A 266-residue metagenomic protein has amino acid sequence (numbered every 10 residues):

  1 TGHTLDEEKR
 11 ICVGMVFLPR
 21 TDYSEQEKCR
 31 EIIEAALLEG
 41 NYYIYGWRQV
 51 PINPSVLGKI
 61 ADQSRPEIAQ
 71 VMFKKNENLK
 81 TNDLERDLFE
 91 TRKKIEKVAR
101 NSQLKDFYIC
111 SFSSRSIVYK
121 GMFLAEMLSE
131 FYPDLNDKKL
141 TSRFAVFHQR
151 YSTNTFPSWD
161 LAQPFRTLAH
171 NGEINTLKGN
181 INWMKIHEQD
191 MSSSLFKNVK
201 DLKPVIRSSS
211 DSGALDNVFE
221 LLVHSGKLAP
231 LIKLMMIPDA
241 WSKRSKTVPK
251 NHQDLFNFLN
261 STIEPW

Functional and structural regions predicted by a protein language model:
T1-W266: Conserved short alpha-helical segments that host acidic/polar catalytic motifs at enzyme active sites
